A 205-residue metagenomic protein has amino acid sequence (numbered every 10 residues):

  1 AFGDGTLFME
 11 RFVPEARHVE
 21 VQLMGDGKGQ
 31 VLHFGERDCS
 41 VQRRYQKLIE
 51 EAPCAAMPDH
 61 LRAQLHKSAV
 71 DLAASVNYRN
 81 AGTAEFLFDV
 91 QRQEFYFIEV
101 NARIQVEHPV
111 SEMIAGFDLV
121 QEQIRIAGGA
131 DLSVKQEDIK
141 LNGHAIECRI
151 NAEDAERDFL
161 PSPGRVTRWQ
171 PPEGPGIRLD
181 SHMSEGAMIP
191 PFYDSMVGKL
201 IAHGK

Functional and structural regions predicted by a protein language model:
A1-K205: ATP-dependent carboxylate activation and anion-phosphoryl transfer catalytic cores that bind Mg-ATP to form
